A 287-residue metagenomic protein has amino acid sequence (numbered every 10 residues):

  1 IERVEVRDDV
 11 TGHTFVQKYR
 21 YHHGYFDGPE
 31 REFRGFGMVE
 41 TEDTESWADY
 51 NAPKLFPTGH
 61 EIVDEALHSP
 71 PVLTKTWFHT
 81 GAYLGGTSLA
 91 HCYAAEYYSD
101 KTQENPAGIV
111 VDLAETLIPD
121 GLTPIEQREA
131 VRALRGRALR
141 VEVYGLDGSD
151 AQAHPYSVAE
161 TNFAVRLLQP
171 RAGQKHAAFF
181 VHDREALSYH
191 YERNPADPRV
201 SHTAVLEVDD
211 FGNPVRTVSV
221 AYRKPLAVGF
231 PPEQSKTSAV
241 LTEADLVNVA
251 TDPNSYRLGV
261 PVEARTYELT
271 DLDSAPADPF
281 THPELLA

Functional and structural regions predicted by a protein language model:
I1-A287: Non-catalytic interaction/targeting regions
